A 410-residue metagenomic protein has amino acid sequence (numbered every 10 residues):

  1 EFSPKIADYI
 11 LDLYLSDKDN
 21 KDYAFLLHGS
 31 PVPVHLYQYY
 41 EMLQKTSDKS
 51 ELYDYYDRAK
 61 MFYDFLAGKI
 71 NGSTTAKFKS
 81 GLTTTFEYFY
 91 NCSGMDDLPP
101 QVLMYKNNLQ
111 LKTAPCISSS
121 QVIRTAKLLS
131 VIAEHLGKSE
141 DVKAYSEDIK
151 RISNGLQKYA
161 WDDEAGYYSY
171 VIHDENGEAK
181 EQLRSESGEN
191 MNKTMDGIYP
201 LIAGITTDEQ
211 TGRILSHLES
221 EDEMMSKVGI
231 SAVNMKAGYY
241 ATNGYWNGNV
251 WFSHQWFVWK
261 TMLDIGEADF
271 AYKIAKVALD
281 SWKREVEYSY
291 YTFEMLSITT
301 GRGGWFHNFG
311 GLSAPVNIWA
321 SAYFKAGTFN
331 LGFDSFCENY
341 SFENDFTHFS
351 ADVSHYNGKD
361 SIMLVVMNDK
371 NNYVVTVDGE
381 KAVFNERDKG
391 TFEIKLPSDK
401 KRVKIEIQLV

Functional and structural regions predicted by a protein language model:
F2-Y14, K49-K69, T125, L129-Q157 (+2 more regions): Extended, well-ordered alpha-helical scaffold segments
D12-K49: Aromatic/His-enriched, Gly/Pro-containing loop or helix-boundary segments that lie immediately adjacent to catalytic
K21-V34, A67-S146, E175-M195, V233-W259 (+2 more regions): The feature captures the catalytic groove of carbohydrate-active enzymes
P31, H35-M42, T46, E164-H173 (+3 more regions): C-terminal capping/lid segments that line or modulate ligand- or cofactor-binding pockets
K45-C116, K150-R151, Q157-S169, L215-N234 (+1 more regions): Active-site acid/base region of carbohydrate-active enzymes
S354-N371: Surface-exposed beta-strand/loop patches in extracellular or lumenal glycoproteins
T376-E380: Short strand-turn-strand beta-turns centered on an Asx-Gly dipeptide
E386-V410: C-terminal beta-strand-rich structural cap/linker in extracellular carbohydrate-active enzymes
